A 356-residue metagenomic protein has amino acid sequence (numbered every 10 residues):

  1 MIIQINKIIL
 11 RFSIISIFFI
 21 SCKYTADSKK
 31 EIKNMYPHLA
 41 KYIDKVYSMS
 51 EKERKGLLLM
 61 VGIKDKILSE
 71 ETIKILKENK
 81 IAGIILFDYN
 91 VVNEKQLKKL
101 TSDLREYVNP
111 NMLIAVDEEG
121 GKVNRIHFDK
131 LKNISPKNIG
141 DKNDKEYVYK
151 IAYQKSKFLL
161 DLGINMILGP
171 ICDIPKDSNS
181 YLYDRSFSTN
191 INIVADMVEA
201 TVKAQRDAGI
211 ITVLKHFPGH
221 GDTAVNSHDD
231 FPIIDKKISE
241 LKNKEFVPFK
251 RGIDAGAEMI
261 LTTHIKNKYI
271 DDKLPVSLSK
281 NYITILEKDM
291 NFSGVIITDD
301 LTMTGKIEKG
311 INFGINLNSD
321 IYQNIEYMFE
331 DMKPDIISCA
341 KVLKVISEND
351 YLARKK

Functional and structural regions predicted by a protein language model:
N6-I15: Sec-dependent signal peptide recognition, specifically the positively charged N-region followed immediately by
I20-S21: C-terminal motif of bacterial Sec signal peptides marking the signal peptidase cleavage site
Y24-F128: N-terminal hydrophobic targeting/anchoring segments and the immediately downstream early-domain regions of hydrolases
S50-E51, Y89-E106, M112, K122-N124 (+1 more regions): Second-shell residues forming the walls of enzyme active-site clefts
L58-I67, P136-Y149, D230-K244, T302-T304 (+1 more regions): Active-site mouth loops of central-metabolism enzymes
I63-I67, V116-N124, N165-P175, L214-H220 (+1 more regions): Short glycine-enriched loops at secondary-structure junctions
K64-K77, V148-F158, K242-P248: Short, acidic/polar
P136-V202, R206, E348-N349: A substrate-binding/cap region within the structured catalytic cores of diverse enzymes
